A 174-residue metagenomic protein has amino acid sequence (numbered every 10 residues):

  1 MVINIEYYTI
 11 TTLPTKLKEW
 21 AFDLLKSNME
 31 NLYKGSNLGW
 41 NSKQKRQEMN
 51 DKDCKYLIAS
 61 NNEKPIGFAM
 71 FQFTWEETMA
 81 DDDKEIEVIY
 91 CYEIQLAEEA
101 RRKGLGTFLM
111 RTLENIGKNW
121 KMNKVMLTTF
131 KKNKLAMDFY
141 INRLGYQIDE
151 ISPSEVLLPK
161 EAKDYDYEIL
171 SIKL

Functional and structural regions predicted by a protein language model:
I3-L38: Short amphipathic alpha-helix that is part of the acyltransferase structural core
E30-P65, M70: Active-site rim helix/loop that mediates acceptor-substrate recognition in acyltransferases
N61-N62, A69-I86, I94: A conserved beta-strand-loop-helix scaffold within acyl/acetyltransferase catalytic domains
C91-R101, F130-K131: A short, internal acetyl-CoA/4′-phosphopantetheine-binding micro-motif in the GNAT/acyltransferase core
R102-N115, N142: Conserved acetyl-CoA-binding loop-helix of GNAT-fold acetyltransferases
K118-T128: Conserved GNAT acetyl-CoA-binding A-motif
L127-M137, S154-K163: Conserved beta-strand-loop-alpha-helix junction that forms the acyl-donor binding cleft
Y140-I141, Y146: Conserved active-site tyrosine of GNAT-family acetyltransferases
